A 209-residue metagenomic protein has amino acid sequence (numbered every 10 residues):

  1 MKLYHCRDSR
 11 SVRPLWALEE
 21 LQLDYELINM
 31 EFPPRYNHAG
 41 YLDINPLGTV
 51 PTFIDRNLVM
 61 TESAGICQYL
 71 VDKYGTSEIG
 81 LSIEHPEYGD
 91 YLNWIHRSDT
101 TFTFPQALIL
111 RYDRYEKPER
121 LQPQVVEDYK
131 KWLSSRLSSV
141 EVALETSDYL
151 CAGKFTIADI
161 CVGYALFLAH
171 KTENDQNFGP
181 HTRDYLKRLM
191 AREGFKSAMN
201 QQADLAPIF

Functional and structural regions predicted by a protein language model:
M1-Q124: GST-like domain detector, emphasizing the conserved glutathione-binding G-site in the N-terminal thioredoxin-like
D24, L47-V50, T76, T101 (+5 more regions): A general structural signal for well-ordered secondary-structure junctions
F32-P33, A158, A203: Conserved beta-strand edge residues that scaffold enzyme active sites
G65, H181, G194: Residue-level recognition of oxygen-bearing side chains
V71, A165-L166, M199: Active-site-flanking alpha-helical
S77-S82, F104-Q106, Y149-G153, F178 (+2 more regions): Short, hydrophobic secondary-structure boundary micro-motifs
I95-A191: GST-like fold's C-terminal all-alpha helical module
Y185-F209: Long hydrophobic alpha-helical segments typical of transmembrane helices together with their membrane-interfacial
